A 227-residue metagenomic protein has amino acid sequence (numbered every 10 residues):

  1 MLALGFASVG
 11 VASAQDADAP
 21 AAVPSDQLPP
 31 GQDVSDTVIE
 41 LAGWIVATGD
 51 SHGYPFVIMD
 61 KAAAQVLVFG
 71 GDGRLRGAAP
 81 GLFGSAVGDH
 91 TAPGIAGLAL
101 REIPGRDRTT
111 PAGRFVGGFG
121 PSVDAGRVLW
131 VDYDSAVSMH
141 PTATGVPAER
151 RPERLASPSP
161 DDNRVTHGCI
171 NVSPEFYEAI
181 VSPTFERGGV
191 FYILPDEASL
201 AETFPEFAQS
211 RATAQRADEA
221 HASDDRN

Functional and structural regions predicted by a protein language model:
M1-S8: Bacterial N-terminal signal peptides
A3, P55, T166: Generic anion/oxyanion-binding catalytic loop in active/binding sites
V9-A14: Sec/Tat signal peptide C-region and signal peptidase I cleavage site
Q15-D16, D107-N227: Exported/periplasmic cell-wall-interacting domains
D16-I45: N-terminal low-complexity, Pro/Thr/Ser-rich intrinsically disordered segments that act as propeptides or flexible
T37-P152, A217: Gly/Pro-biased beta-strand-loop elements
